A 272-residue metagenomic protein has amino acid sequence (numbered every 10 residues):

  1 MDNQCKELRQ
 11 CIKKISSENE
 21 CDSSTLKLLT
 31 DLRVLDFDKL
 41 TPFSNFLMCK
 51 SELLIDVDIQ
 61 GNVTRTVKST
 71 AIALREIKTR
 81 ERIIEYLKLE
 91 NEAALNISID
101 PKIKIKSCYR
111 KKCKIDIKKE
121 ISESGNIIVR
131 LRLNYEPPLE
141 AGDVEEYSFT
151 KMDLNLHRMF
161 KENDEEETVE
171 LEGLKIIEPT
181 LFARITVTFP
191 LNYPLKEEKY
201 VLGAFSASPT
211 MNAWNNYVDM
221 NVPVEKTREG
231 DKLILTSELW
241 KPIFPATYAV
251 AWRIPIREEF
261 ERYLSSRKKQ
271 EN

Functional and structural regions predicted by a protein language model:
D2-N272: Lumenal/extracellular ectodomains and adaptor appendage modules of the eukaryotic vesicle/secretory system
